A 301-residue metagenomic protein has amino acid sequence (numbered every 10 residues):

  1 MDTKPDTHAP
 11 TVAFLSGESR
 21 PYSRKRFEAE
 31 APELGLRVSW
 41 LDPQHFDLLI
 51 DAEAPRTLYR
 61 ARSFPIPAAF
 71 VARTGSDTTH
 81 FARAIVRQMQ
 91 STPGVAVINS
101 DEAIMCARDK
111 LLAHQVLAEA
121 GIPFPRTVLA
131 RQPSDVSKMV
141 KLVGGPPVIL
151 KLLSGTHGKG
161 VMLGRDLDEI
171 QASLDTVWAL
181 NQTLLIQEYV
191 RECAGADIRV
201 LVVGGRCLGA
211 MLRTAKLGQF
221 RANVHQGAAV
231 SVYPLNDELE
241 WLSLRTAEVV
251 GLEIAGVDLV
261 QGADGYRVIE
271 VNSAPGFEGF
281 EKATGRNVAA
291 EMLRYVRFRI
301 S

Functional and structural regions predicted by a protein language model:
D2-T3, A9-G17, R24-A29, V38 (+6 more regions): Active-site nucleotide/adenylate-binding loops and adjacent lid/helix of ATP-dependent enzymes
S16, L36-L49: A short beta-strand-loop structural module common to alpha/beta enzyme folds
Q44-S91, D101-A107: N-terminal glycine-rich "phosphate-gripper" loop used for MgATP/nucleotide binding and carboxylate activation
A54, V202-R206, G262-D264: Short acidic-glycine loop/turn motifs at beta-strand connectors
V148, L208-G209, A255, R267-I269: Protein kinase-like catalytic core scaffold
V161-V250: Phosphate-binding site of ATP-dependent enzymes
Q187-E188, L252-A263: A short glycine-rich, hydrophobically flanked beta-strand micro-motif that places a catalytic Asp/Glu for divalent metal
E248, Q261-S301: C-terminal active-site "lid" helix and adjoining low-complexity regulatory extension at the edge of ATP-using catalytic
